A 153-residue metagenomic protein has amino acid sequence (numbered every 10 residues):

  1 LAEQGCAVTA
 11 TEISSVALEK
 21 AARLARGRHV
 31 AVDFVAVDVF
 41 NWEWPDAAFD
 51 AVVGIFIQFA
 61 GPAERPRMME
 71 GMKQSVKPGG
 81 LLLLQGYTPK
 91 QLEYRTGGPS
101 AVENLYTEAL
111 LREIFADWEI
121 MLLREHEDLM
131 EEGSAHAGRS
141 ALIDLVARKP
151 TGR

Functional and structural regions predicted by a protein language model:
A7-E12: Conserved SAM-binding motif I beta-strand of class I
S14-V16: Conserved SAM/SAH-binding beta-strand->alpha-helix loop
A21-A22: Conserved SAM-binding loop
G27-N41: Conserved SAM-binding strand-loop segment of SAM-dependent methyltransferases
F40-A51: A short acidic, Gly/Pro-enriched loop at the edge of an enzyme's catalytic core that lines a small-molecule cofactor
F59-M72: A short, conserved alpha-helix within the catalytic core of class I
G79-Y87: Conserved beta-strand signature within the Rossmann-like core of class I S-adenosyl-L-methionine
E103-R124, I143: Short alpha-helix
